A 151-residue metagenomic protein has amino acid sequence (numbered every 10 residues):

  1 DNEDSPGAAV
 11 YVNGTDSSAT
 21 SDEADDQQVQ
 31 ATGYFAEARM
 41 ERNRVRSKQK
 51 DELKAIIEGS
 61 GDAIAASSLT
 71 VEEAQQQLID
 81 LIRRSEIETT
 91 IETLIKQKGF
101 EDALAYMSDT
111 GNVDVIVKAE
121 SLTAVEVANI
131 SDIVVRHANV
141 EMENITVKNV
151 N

Functional and structural regions predicted by a protein language model:
D1-H137, T146-N151: Bacterial N-terminal Sec-type targeting sequences
M142-N144: Short acidic capping loops at alpha-helix termini that bridge into adjacent secondary structure
